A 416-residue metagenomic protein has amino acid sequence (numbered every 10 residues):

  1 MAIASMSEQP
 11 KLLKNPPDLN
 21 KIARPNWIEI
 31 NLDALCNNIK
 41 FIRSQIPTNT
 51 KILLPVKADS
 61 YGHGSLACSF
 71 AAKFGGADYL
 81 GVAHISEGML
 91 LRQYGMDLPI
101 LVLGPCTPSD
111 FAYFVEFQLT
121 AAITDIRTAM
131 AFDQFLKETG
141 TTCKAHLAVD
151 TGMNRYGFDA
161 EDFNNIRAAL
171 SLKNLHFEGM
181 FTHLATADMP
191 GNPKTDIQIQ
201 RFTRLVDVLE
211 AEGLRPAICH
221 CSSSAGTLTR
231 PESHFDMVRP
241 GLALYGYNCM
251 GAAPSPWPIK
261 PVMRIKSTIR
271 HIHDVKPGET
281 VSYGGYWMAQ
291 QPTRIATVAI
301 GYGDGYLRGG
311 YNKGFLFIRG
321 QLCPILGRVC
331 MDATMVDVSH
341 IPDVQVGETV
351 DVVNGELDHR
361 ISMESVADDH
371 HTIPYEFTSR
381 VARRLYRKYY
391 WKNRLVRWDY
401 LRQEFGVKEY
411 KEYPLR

Functional and structural regions predicted by a protein language model:
A2-L32, C36, K51, S86-E87 (+4 more regions): Active-site anion/phosphate-binding pocket segments in diverse small-molecule metabolic enzymes
K11-P16, K21-I22, N26-I30, A34-N37 (+2 more regions): Active-site-proximal beta-alpha core segment in soluble small-molecule metabolic enzymes
